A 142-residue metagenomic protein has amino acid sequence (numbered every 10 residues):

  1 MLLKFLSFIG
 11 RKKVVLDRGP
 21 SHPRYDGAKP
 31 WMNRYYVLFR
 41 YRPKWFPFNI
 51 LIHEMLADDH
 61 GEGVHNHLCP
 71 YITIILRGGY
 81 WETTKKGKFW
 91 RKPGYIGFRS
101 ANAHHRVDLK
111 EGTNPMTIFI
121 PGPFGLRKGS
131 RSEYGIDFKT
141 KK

Functional and structural regions predicted by a protein language model:
M1-N49: A short, N-terminal "cap"/entry segment at the start of jelly-roll beta-barrel domains of the cupin/DSBH fold
K44, H60-H67, K85, F89 (+1 more regions): Short histidine-centered beta-strand/loop micro-motifs that create catalytic or ligand/metal-coordination sites
N49-H67, A101: Conserved short histidine dyad/triad with adjacent acidic residue
A57-D58, Y80-W81, A103-H105, G122-L126: Short, solvent-exposed loop/turn segments at secondary-structure junctions
N66-W81: Short, conserved beta-strand element in jelly-roll/cupin
T83-R106: Short acidic-glycine-tyrosine-enriched beta hairpin
F98, G112-G129: A short hydrophobic beta-strand segment most commonly corresponding to one strand of the jelly-roll/cupin
N102-H104, D108-E111, R127-K142: Acidic/His-leaning functional-site neighborhoods
